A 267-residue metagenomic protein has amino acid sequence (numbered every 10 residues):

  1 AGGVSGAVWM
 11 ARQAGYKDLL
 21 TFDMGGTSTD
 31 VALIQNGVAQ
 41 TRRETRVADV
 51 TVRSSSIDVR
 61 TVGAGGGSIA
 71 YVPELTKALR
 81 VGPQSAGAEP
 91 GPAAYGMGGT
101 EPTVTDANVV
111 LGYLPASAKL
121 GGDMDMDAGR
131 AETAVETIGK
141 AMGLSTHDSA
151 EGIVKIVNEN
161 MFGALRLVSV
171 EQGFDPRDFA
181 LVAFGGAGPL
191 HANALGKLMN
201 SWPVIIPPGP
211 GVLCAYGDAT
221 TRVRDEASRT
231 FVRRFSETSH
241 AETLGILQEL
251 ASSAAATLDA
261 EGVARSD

Functional and structural regions predicted by a protein language model:
A1-D267: N-terminally biased helix-coil "hinge/interface" segments that flank
